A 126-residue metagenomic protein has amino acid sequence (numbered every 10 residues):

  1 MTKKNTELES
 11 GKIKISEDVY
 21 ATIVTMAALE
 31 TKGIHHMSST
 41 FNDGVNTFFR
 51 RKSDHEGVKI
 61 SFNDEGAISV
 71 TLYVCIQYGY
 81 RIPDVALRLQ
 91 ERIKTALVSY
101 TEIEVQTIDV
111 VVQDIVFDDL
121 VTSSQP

Functional and structural regions predicted by a protein language model:
M1-Y78, I82, L87, V105-D109 (+2 more regions): Contiguous, often N-terminal, cationic amphipathic patches that form binding interfaces
Y78, T95, S99-Y100: Conserved amphipathic alpha-helical interaction elements at protein-protein interfaces in regulatory, energy-coupling
L89-I93: A short beta-strand micro-motif common to beta-rich folds, especially ectodomain repeats
